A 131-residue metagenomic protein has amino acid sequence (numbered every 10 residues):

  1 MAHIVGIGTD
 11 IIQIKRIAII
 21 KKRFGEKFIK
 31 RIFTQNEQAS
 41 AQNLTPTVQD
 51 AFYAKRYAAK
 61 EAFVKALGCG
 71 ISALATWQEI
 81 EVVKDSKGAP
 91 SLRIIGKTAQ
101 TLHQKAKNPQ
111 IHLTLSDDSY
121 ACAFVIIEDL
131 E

Functional and structural regions predicted by a protein language model:
M1-E131: Core catalytic alpha/beta fold that binds nucleotide/phospho-ligands
